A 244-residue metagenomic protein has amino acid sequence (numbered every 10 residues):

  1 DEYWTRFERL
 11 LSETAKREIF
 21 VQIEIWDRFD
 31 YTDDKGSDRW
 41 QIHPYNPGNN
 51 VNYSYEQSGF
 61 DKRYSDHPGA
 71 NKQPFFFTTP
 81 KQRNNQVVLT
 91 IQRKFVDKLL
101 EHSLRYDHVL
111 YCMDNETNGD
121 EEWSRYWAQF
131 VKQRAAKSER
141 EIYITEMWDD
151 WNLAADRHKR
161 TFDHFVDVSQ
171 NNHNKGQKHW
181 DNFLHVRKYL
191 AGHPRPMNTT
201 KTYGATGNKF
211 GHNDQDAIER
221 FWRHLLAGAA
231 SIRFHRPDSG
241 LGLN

Functional and structural regions predicted by a protein language model:
D1-D156, R160-F162: Active-site mouth of glycoside hydrolases
Q86, T90-K94, R105-G242: Extracellular glycoside hydrolase catalytic/binding regions
